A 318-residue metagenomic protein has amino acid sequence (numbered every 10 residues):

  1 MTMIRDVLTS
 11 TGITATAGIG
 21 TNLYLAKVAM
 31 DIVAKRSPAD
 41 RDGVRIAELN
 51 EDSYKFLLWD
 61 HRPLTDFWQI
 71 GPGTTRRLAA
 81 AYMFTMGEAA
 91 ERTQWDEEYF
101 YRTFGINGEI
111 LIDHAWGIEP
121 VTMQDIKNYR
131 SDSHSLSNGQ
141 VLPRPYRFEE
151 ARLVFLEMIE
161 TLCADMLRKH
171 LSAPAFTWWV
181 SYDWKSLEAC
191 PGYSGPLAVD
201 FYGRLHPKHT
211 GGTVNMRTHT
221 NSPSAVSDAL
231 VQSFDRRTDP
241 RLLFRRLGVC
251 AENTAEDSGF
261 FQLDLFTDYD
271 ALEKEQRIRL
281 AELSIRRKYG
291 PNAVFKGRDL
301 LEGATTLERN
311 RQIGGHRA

Functional and structural regions predicted by a protein language model:
M1-R144, W184, S284-R286, P291-A293 (+1 more regions): Nucleic-acid-contacting surfaces of polymerase cores and analogous helical-repeat interfaces
A15-I19, A173-W178, R245-G248: A short glycine-rich, hydrophobically flanked beta-strand micro-motif that places a catalytic Asp/Glu for divalent metal
Y24, K185-L187, T254-S258: Short, acidic Gly/Pro/Ser/Thr-rich loop/turn segments
A39, G43-V44, E48-N50, Y54-K55 (+8 more regions): Mixed-charge, polar/low-complexity N-terminal
D66, R76-R241: DNA-contacting surface of Y-family translesion DNA polymerases
L205-A318: Acidic, metal-coordinating catalytic segment for phosphate/diphosphate chemistry, firing primarily on the Nudix
